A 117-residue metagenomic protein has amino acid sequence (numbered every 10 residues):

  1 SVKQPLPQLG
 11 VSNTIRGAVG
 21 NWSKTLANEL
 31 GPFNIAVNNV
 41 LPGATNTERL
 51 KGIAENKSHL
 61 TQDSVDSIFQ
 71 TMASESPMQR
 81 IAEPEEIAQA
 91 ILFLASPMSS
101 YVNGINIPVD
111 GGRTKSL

Functional and structural regions predicted by a protein language model:
S1-V19, S23-P32, A44-T45: Catalytic loop of short-chain dehydrogenase/reductase
V2, T45-L50, G112-T114: Conserved sequence/active-site signature of Rossmann-fold short-chain dehydrogenase/reductase
S23-K24, A88-I91, A95: Short-chain dehydrogenase/reductase
G31, A36, V102-G104: Short, small/polar-rich loop/turn modules that mediate ligand/substrate recognition or access, typified
V37, P42-G52, N56: Short, flexible catalytic-loop segment of classical short-chain dehydrogenase/reductase
E55-E75: A short C-terminal helix-loop "cap" of Rossmann-like NAD(P)-dependent dehydrogenase/epimerase domains
D63-S64, S76-I87, M98: A conserved structural motif in NAD(P)-dependent oxidoreductases
I91-L92, N103-L117: Short C-terminal tail/terminal secondary-structure segment of NAD(P)H-dependent dehydrogenase/reductase domains
